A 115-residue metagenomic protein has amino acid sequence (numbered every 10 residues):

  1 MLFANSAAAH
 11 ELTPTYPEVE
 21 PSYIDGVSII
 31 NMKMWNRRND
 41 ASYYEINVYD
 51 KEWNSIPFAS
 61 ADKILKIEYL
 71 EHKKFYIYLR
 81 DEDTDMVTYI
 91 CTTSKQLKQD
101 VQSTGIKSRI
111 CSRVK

Functional and structural regions predicted by a protein language model:
F3-E11: Sec/Tat signal peptide C-region and signal peptidase I cleavage site
Y16-Y23: Short beta-strand segments of immunoglobulin-like
Y23-V27, N39, F58: Short, surface-exposed loop/turn motifs at beta-strand boundaries within globular domains
I24-N31, D85-Y89: Short, solvent-exposed loop/turn segments enriched in Ser/Thr/Gly
I29-R37, Y78: Short edge beta-strand/loop segments characteristic of extracellular beta-sandwich folds
R37-S55, T93-Q96: Short acidic, flexible loop segments centered on an aromatic residue
N54-D85: Intrinsically disordered, low-complexity Pro/Gly/Ser/Thr-rich segments with frequent PxxP/GP/PP motifs and embedded
D81-K115: Terminal connector regions
